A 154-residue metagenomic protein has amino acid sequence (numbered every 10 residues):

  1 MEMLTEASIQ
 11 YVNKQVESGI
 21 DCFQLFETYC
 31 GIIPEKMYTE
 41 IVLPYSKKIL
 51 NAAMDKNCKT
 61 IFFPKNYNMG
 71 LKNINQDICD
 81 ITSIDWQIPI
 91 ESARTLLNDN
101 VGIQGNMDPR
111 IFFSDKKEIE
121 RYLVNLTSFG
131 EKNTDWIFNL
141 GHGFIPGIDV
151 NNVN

Functional and structural regions predicted by a protein language model:
M1-N154: Active-site loop segments of alpha/beta catalytic cores
